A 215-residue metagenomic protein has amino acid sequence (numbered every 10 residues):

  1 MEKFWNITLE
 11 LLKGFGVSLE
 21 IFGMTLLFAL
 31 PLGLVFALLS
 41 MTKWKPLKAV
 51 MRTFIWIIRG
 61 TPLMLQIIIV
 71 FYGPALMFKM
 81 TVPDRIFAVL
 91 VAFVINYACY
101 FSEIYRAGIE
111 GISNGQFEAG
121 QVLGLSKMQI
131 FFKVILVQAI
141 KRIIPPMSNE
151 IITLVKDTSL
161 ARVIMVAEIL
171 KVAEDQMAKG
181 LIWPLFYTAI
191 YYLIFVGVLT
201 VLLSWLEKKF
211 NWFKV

Functional and structural regions predicted by a protein language model:
M1-V215: Transmembrane alpha-helices and adjacent helix-loop boundaries
